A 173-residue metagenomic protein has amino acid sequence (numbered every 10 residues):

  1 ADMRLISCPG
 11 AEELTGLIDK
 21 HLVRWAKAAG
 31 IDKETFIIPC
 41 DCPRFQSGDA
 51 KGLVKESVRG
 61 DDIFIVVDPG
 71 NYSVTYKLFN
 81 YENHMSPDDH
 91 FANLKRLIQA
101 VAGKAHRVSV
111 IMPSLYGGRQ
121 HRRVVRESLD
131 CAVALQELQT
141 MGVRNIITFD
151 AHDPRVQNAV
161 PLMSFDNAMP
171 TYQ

Functional and structural regions predicted by a protein language model:
A1-Q173: PRPP-associated nucleotide enzymes
